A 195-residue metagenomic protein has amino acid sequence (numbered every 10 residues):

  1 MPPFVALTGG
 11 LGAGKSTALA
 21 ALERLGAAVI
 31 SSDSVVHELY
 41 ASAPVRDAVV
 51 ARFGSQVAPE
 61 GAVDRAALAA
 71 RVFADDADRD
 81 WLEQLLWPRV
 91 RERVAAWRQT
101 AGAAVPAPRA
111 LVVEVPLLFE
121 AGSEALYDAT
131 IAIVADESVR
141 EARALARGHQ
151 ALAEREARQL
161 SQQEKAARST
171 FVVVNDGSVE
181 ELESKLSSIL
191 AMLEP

Functional and structural regions predicted by a protein language model:
M1-V63, E194-P195: Glycine-rich phosphate-binding loop of ATP-dependent small-molecule kinases
G14, D33, L82, V112 (+2 more regions): Residue-level signal for inorganic ion chemistry
L25, R46-V50, R91, E137-E141 (+1 more regions): An amphipathic alpha-helix signature
A28, S34, A129, T170-F171: Well-ordered beta-strand positions
S34-A110: ATP-dependent small-molecule kinase phosphotransfer cores that center on conserved nucleotide phosphate-binding segments
S34-H37, V57, A135-S138, R155-Q159 (+1 more regions): Short, acidic/turn-prone active-site loops that include or flank metal/cofactor- and phosphate-binding residues
R93-V94, A125-L126, R143-P195: Small-molecule kinase domains that catalyze NTP-dependent phosphoryl transfer to phosphate-bearing small molecules
A95-A146: ATP-dependent NMP and nucleoside kinases share a basic, alpha-helical "lid"
